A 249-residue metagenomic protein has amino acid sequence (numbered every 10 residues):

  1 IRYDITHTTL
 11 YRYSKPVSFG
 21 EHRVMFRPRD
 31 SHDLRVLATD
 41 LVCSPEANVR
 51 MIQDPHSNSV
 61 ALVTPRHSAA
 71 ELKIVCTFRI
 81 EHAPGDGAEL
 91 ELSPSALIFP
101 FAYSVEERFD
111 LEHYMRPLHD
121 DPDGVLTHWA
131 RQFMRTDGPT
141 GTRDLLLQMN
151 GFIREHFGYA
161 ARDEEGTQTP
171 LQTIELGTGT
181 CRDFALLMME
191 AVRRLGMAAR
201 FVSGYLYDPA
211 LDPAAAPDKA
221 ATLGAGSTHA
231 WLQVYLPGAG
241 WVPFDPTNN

Functional and structural regions predicted by a protein language model:
I1-F101: Intrinsically disordered, low-complexity N-terminal segments that are enriched in acidic
R12, P16-S18, R23-M25, R35 (+11 more regions): Residue-level preference for alpha-helix termini and adjacent loops
S18, H22, S31, S104-E106 (+6 more regions): Short capping/connector residues at structural and topological boundaries
F19-E21, F26, C43-P45, H67 (+6 more regions): Generic structural "secondary-structure junction" signal
N48, E165, P170, F201 (+1 more regions): Glycine-rich, flexible loop/turn motifs
P84, A88, A161, V192 (+1 more regions): Long, hydrophobic, amphipathic alpha-helical segments used as structural scaffolds
S95-G179, L187: Secondary-structure boundary elements
T136, G151, D183-N249: Hydrophobic/aromatic-rich core segments of domains that either
